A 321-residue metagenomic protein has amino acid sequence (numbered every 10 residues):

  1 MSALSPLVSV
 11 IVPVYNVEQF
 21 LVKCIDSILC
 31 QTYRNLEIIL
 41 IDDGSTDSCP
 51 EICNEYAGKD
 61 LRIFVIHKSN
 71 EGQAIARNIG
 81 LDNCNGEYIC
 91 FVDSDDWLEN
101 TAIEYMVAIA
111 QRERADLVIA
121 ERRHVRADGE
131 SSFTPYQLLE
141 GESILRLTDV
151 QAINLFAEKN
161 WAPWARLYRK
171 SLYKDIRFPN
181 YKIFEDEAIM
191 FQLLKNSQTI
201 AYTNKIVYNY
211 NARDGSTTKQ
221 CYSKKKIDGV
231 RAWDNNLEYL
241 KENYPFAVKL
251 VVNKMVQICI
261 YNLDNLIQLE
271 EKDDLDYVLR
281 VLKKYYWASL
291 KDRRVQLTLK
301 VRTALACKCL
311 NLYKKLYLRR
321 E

Functional and structural regions predicted by a protein language model:
M1-C30: N-proximal low-complexity "stem/linker" segments adjacent to membrane-targeting elements
V22, D47-E55, H67, W97 (+1 more regions): Acidic helix N-cap motif at the loop->helix transition within catalytic regions of sugar-transfer enzymes
S27, R34, D42-E51, S69: A conserved acidic beta->alpha catalytic loop
K68-C84: Glycine-rich, basic loop-to-helix element that forms the pyrophosphate-binding segment of sugar-nucleotide handling
Q73, S94-A201, G215-C221: Donor-binding/catalytic cores of nucleotide-activated saccharide and glycerol-phosphate transferases/polymerases
I89: Short aromatic/hydrophobic "clamp" motif used to bind/position activated sugar donors
V207-R213, K219-A247, Y261-S289: Catalytic core of nucleotide-sugar-dependent glycosyltransferases
Q268-E321: Membrane-interface aromatic/basic loop that binds lipid-linked glycans or pyrophosphate carriers, typified by
